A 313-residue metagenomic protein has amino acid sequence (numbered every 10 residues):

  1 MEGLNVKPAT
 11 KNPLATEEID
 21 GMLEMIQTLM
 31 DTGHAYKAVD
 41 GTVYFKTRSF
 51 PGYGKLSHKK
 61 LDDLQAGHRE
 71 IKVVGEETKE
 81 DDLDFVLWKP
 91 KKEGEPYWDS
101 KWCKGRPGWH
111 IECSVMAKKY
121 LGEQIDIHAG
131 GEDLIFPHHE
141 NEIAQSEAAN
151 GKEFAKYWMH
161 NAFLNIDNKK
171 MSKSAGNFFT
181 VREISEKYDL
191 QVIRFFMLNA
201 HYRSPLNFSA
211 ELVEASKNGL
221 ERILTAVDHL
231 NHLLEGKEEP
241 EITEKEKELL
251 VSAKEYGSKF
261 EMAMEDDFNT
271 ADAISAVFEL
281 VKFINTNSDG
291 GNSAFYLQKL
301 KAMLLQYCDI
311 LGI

Functional and structural regions predicted by a protein language model:
M1-A9, M25-T28: N-terminal, positively charged nucleic-acid-binding surface of large information/translation enzymes
D20-N231: Alpha-helical recognition segments enriched in aromatics with Gly/Pro capping that present substrate-recognition
N177-I313: Structural preference for alpha-helix termini/caps and helix-kink/transition segments
